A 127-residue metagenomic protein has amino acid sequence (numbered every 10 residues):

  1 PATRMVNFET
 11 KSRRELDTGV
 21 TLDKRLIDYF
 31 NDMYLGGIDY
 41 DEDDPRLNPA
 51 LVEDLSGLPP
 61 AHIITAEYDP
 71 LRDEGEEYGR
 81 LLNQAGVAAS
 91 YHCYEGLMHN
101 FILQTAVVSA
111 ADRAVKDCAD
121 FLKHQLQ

Functional and structural regions predicted by a protein language model:
P1-Q127: Alpha/beta-hydrolase superfamily serine-hydrolase fold, recognizing
